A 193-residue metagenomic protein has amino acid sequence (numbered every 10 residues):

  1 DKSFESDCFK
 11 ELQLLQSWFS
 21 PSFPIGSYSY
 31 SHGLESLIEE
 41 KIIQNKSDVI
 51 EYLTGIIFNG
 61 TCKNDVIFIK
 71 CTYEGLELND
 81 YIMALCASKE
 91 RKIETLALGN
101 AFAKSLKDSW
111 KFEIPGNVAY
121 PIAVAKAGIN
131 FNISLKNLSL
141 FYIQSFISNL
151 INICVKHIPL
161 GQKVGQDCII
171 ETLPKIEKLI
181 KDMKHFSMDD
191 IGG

Functional and structural regions predicted by a protein language model:
D1-K10: Intrinsically disordered, low-complexity and often Lys/Arg-enriched segments
K10-G75: Glycine/small-residue-rich interface belts in oligomeric ring/scaffold proteins and their assembly partners
P24-S29, T61, D65-F68, E90-L98 (+5 more regions): Short, contiguous, pocket-lining structural segments that sit at or immediately flank catalytic/ligand-binding sites
L37-K46, S109-E113, N132-L138, H157-V164: Inter-helical turn/loop segments and adjacent helix faces that build the functional surface of alpha-helical bundle
I67-E113: Ordered, amphipathic secondary-structure segments that act as subunit-interaction surfaces in large macromolecular
Y120-Q162: A contiguous pocket-lining binding segment that forms or flanks enzyme active sites
S145-G193: C-terminal auxiliary extensions adjacent to catalytic cores
